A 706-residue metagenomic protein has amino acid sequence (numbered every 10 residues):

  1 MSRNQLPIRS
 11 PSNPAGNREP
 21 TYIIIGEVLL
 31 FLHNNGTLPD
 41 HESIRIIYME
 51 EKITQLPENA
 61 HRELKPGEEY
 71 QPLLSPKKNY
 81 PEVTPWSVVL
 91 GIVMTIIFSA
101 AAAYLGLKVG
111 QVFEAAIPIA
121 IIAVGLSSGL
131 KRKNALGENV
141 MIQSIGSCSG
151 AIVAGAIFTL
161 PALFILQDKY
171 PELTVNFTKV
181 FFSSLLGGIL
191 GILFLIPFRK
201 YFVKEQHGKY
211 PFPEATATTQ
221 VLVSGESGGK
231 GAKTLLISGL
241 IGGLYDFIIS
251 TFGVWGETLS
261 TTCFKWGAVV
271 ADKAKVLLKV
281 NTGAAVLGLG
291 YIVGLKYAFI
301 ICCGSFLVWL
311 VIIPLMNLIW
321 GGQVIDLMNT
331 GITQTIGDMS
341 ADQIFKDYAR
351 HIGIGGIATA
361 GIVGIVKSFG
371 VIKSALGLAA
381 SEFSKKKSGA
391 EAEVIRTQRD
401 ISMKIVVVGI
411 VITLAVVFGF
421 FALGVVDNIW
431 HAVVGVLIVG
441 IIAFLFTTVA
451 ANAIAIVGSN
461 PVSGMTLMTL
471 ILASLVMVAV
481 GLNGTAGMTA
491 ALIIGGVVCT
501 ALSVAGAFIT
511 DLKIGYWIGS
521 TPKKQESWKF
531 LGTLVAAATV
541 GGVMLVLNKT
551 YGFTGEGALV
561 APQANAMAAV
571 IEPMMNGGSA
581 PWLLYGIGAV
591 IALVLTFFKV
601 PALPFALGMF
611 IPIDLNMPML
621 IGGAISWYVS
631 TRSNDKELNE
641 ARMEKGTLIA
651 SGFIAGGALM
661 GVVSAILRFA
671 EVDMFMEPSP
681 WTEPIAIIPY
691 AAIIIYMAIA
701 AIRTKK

Functional and structural regions predicted by a protein language model:
S2-R3, R9-S12: Low-acidity, Ser/Thr- and Arg-rich intrinsically disordered low-complexity segments
L6, P20: Cationic, low-complexity basic patches in intrinsically disordered or flexible, solvent-exposed regions
R9, I24-G26, R45-Y48: Residues marking helix boundaries in flexible regions
F31-Y48: Short, Lys/Arg-enriched N-terminal segments with co-localized hydrophobic residues within the first ~10-30 amino acids
I44-K706: Alpha-helical multipass membrane-protein architecture
